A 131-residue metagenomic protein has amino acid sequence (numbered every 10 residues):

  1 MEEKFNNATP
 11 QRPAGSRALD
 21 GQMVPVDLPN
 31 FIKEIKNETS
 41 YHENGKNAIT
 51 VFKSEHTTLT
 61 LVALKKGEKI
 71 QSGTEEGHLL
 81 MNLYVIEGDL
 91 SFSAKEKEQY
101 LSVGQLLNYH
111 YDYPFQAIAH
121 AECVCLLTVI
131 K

Functional and structural regions predicted by a protein language model:
M1-H56: A short, N-terminal "cap"/entry segment at the start of jelly-roll beta-barrel domains of the cupin/DSBH fold
E43-A48, T60-E76: Conserved short histidine dyad/triad with adjacent acidic residue
K69-Q71, G88-S93: Short beta-strand segments in beta-sandwich/barrel cores
G77-S91: Glycine- and acidic-residue-biased ligand/ion/polar-headgroup-sensing regions
I86-E87, S102-V103, A121: A cytosolic small-molecule/anion-sensing beta-strand core signal
K95-Y111: Short acidic-glycine-tyrosine-enriched beta hairpin
Y111-K131: Ligand-binding loop in jelly-roll beta-barrel domains
